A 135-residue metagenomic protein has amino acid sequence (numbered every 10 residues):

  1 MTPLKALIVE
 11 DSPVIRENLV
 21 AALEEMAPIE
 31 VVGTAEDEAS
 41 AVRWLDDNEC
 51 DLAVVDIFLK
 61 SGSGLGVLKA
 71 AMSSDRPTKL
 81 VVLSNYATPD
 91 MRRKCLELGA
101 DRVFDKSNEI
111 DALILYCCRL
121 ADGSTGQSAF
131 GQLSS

Functional and structural regions predicted by a protein language model:
E10: Conserved acidic carboxylate
P13-G33: Two-component/phosphorelay signaling modules centered on CheY-like receiver
T34-L52: Acidic, metal-coordinating helix/loop segments flanking the phosphotransfer/catalytic sites of two-component signaling
D37, S63-G66: Acidic catalytic/metal-coordinating carboxylates
I57-F58: The short loop immediately C-terminal to the conserved phospho-acceptor aspartate in CheY-like receiver
L65-R76: Short amphipathic alpha-helix used as the core "switch/output" element in two-component signaling
G66, A87-F104, N108: Alpha4 helix (beta4-alpha4-beta5 surface) of REC/receiver domains from two-component response regulators
